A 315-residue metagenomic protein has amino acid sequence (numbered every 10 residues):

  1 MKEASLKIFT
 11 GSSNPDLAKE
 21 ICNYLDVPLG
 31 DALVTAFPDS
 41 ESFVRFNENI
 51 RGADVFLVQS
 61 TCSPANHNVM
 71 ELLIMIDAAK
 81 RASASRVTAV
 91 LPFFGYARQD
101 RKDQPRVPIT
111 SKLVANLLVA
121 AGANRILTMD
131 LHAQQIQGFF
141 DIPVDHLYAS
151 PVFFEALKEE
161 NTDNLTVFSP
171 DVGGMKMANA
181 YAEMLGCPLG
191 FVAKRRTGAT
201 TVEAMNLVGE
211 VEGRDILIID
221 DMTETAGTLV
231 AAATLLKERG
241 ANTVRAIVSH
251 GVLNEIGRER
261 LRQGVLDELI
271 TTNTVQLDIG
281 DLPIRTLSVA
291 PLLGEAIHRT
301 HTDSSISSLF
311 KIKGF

Functional and structural regions predicted by a protein language model:
M1-F315: PRPP-associated nucleotide enzymes
